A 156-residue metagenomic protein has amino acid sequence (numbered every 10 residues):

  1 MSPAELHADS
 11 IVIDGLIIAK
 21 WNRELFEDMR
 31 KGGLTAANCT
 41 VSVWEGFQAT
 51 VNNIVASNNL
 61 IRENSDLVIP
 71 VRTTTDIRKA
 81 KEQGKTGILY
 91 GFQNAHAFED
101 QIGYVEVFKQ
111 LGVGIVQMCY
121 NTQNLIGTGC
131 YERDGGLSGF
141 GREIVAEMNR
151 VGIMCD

Functional and structural regions predicted by a protein language model:
M1-G139: N-terminal hydrophobic targeting/anchoring segments and the immediately downstream early-domain regions of hydrolases
E143-M148: Catalytic-core regions built around general acid/base machinery
I153-D156: Catalytic beta/alpha-barrel core
